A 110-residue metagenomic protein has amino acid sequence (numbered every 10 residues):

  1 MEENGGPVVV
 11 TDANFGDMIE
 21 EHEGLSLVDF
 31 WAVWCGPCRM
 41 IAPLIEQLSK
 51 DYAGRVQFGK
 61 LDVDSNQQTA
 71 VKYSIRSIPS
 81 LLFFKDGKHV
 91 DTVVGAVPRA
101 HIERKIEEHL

Functional and structural regions predicted by a protein language model:
M1-L27, A32-Q57, S65-S80, K85-L110: Proteins that catalyze or organize thiol-disulfide redox chemistry and the adjacent proteostasis machinery handling
K60: Conserved residues in the N-terminal Rossmann fold of short-chain dehydrogenase/reductase
